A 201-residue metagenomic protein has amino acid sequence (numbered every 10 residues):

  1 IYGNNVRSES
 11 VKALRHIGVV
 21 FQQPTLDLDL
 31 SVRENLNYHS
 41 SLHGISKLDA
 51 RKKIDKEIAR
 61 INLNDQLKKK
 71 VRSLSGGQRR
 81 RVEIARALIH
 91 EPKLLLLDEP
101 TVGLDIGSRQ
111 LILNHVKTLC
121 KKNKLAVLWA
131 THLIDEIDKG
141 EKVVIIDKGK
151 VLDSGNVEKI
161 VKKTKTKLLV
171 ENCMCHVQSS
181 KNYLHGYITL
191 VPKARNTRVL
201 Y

Functional and structural regions predicted by a protein language model:
N37, S41, L48-Q66: Conserved ABC ATPase "signature" region
K70-L74: Conserved ABC ATPase signature
E91: Conserved catalytic motifs of ABC-family nucleotide-binding domains
L95-D98: Catalytic Walker B motif of ABC-type/P-loop ATPase nucleotide-binding domains
S154-G155: ABC ATPase "signature
